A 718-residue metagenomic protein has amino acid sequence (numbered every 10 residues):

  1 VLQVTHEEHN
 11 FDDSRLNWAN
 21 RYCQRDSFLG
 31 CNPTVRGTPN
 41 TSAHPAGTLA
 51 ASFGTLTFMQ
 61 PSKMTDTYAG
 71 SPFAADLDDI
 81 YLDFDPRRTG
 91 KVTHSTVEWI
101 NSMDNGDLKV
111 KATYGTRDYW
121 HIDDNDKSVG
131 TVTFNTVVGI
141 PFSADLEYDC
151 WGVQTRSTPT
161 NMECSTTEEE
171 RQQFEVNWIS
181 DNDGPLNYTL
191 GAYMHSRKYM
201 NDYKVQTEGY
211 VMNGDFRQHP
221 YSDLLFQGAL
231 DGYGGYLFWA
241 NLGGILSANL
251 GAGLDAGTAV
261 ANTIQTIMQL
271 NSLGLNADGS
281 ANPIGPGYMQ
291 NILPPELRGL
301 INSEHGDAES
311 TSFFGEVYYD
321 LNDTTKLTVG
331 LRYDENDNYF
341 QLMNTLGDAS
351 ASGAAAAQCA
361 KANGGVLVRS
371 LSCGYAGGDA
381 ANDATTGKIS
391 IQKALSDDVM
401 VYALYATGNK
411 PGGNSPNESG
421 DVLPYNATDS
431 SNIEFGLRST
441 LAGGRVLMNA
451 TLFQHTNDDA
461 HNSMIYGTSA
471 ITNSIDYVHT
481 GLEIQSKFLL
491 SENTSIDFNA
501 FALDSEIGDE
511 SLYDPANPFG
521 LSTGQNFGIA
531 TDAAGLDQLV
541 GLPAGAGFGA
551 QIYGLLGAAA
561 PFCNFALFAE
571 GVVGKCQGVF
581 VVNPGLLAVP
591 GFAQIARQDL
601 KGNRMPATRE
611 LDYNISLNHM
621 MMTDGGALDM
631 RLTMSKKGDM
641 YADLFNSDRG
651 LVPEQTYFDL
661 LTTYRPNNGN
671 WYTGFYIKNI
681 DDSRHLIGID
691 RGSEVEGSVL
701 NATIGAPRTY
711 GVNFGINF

Functional and structural regions predicted by a protein language model:
V1-D12, W18, Y22-Q60, S95-V97 (+7 more regions): Transmembrane beta-barrel wall of Gram-negative outer-membrane proteins
V4-N10, N105-D107, T116-W120, M194-K198 (+11 more regions): Transmembrane beta-strands of outer-membrane beta-barrel pores
S14-Y81, S128-C164, K204-I301, Y339-A381 (+4 more regions): Solvent-exposed loop segments that connect transmembrane elements
I100-S102, K109-G115, W120-N125, A394-K410 (+1 more regions): Membrane-embedded beta-barrel scaffold of Gram-negative outer-membrane proteins
D107-V110, L186-Y188, T325-L327, D398-V401 (+4 more regions): Repeated loop/turn-to-beta-strand initiation elements of outer-membrane beta-barrel proteins
W178-D181, N187, G191-R197, D223-Y233 (+4 more regions): Structural signature of Gram-negative outer-membrane beta-barrels, strongest in the C-terminal barrel of TonB-dependent
Y199, V205-G214, A500, S505 (+2 more regions): C-terminal beta-signal and adjacent terminal beta-strands/loops of Gram-negative outer-membrane beta-barrel proteins
G547-C576, A588-G591, M605-P666, K678-D682 (+2 more regions): C-terminal beta-barrel architecture of Gram-negative outer-membrane proteins
